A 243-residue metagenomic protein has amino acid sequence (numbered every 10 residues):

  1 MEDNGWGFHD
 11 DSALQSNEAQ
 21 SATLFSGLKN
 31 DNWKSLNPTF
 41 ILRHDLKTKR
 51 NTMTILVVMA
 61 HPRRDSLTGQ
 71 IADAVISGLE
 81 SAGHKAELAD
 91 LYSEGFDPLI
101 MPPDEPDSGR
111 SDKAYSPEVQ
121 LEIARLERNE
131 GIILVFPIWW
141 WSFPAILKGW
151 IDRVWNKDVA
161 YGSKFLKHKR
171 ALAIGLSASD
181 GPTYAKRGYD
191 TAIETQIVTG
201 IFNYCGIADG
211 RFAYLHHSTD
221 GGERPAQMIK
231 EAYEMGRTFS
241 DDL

Functional and structural regions predicted by a protein language model:
M1-E2: Intrinsic low-complexity, disordered N-terminal segments enriched in polar/charged/small residues
D10-D11, E18, A22, D31 (+1 more regions): Short hydrophobic alpha-helical segments enriched in small aliphatic residues
F40, H44-V159, G222, A226-L243: N-terminal beta1-alpha1-beta2 submodule of the flavodoxin-like/Rossmannoid cofactor-binding fold
T54, K85, R170-A171, D209: Residues at the starts of beta-strands that form the adenosine-phosphate
S163-H168: Short, conserved loop/helix-junction motifs that constitute active-site signature segments in enzyme catalytic cores
T183-T191, T195-L243: Glycine-rich phosphate/pyrophosphate-binding loop and the adjoining helix
